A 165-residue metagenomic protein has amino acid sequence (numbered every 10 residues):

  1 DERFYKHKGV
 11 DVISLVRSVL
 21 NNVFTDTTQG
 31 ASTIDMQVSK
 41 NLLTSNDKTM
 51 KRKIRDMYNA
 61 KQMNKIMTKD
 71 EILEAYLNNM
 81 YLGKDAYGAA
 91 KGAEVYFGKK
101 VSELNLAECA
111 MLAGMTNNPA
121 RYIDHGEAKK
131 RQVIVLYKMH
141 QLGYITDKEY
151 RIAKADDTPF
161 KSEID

Functional and structural regions predicted by a protein language model:
D1-I34: Flexible, acidic/glycine-enriched loop-and-adjacent beta/alpha segments that face the extracytoplasmic/periplasmic side
G30, I34-D165: Non-catalytic, structured segments within soluble enzyme domains
